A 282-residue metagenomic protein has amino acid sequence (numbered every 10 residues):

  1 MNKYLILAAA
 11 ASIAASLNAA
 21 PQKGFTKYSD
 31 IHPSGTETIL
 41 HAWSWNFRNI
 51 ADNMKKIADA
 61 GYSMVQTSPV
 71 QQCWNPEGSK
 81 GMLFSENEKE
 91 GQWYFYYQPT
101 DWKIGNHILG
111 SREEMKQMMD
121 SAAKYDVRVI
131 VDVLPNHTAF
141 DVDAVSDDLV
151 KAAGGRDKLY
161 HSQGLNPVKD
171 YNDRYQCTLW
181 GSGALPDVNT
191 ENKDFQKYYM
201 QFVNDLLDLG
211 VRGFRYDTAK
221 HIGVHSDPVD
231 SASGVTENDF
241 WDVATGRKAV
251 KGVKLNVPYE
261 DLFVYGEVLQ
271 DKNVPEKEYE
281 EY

Functional and structural regions predicted by a protein language model:
Y4-S12: Sec-dependent N-terminal signal peptides
A14-S16: N-terminal signal peptide c-region/cleavage motif recognized by signal peptidases
A20-T36, D52-A58, P69-Y97, M118-V131 (+3 more regions): Active-site-proximal helices and loops of the catalytic beta/alpha 8
P33-E37, C73-Q117, A153-N189: Aromatic- and acidic-residue-enriched carbohydrate-binding clefts of CAZyme catalytic domains
T36-N46, F95-G110, G181-Q196, R212-R215 (+1 more regions): The substrate-binding groove and active-site-proximal loops of carbohydrate-active enzymes, especially glycoside
F47-I50, K56-V65, S111-V127, V133 (+2 more regions): An active-site-proximal structural segment forming one wall of the substrate-binding cleft that immediately precedes
